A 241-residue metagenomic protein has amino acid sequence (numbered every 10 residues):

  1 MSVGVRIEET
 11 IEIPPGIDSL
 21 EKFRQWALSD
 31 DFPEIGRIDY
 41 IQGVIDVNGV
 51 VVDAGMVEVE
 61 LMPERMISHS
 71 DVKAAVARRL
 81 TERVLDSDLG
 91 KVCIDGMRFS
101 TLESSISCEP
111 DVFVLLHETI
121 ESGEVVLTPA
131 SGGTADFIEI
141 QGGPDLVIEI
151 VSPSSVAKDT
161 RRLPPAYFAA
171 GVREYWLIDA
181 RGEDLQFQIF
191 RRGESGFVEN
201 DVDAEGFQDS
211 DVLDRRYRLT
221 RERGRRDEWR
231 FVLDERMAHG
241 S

Functional and structural regions predicted by a protein language model:
M1-S241: Gly/Pro/Ser/Thr-rich low-complexity, intrinsically disordered segments predominantly at protein N-termini
